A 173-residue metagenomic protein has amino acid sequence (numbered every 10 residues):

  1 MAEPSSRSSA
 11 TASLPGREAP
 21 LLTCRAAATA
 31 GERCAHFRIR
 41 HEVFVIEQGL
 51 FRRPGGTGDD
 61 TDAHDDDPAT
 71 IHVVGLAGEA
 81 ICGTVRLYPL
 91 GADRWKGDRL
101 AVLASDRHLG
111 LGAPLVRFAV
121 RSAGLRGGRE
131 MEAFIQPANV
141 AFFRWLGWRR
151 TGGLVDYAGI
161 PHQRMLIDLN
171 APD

Functional and structural regions predicted by a protein language model:
M1-A30, P172-D173: Conserved N-terminal entry element of GNAT/NAT acetyltransferase domains
F37-I81: Active-site rim helix/loop that mediates acceptor-substrate recognition in acyltransferases
T70, I160-R164: Short hydrophobic/aromatic beta-strand or adjacent loop that forms the aromatic wall/cage of a ligand/substrate-binding
V74, E79-P89, K96-A101: Conserved beta-strand in the GNAT
P89-D98, R107-H108, Y157-A158: A conserved beta-turn-beta hairpin within the catalytic core of GNAT-like acetyltransferases that forms part
V102, H108-R121: Conserved acetyl-CoA-binding loop-helix of GNAT-fold acetyltransferases
V116, A123-Q136: Conserved GNAT acetyl-CoA-binding A-motif
P137-P161: Conserved active-site alpha-helix within GNAT-family acetyltransferase domains
